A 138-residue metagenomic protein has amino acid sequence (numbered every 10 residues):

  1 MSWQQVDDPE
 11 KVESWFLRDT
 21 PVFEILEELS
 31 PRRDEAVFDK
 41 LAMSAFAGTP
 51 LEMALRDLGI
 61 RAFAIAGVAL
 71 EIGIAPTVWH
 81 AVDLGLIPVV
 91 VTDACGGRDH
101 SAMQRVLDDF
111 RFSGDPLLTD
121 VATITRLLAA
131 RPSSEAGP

Functional and structural regions predicted by a protein language model:
S2-P138: Active-site-adjacent betaalpha module
